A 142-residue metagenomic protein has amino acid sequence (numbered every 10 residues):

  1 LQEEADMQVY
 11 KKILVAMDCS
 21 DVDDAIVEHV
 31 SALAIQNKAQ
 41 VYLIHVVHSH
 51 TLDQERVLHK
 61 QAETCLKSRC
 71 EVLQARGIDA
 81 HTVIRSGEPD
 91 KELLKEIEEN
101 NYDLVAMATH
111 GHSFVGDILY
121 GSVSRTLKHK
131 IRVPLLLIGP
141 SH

Functional and structural regions predicted by a protein language model:
L1-E4, N100-H142: Gly/Ser-rich helix-loop-strand patches that form or flank binding pockets for ribonucleotide-derived cofactors
Q2-Q8, Q74-V105, H142: Structural beta-alpha unit
Q2-R56: Small/aliphatic-rich secondary-structure junction motif
A32-I35, E98, H129: Solvent-exposed polar/charged
A39-Q40, I78, Y102, V133: Short glycine/serine/threonine/alanine-rich loop segments
Y42, H81, L136: Conserved beta-strand positions in the Rossmann-like core of class I SAM-dependent methyltransferases
R56-K67: Short, surface-exposed alpha-helical segments at coil->helix boundaries
